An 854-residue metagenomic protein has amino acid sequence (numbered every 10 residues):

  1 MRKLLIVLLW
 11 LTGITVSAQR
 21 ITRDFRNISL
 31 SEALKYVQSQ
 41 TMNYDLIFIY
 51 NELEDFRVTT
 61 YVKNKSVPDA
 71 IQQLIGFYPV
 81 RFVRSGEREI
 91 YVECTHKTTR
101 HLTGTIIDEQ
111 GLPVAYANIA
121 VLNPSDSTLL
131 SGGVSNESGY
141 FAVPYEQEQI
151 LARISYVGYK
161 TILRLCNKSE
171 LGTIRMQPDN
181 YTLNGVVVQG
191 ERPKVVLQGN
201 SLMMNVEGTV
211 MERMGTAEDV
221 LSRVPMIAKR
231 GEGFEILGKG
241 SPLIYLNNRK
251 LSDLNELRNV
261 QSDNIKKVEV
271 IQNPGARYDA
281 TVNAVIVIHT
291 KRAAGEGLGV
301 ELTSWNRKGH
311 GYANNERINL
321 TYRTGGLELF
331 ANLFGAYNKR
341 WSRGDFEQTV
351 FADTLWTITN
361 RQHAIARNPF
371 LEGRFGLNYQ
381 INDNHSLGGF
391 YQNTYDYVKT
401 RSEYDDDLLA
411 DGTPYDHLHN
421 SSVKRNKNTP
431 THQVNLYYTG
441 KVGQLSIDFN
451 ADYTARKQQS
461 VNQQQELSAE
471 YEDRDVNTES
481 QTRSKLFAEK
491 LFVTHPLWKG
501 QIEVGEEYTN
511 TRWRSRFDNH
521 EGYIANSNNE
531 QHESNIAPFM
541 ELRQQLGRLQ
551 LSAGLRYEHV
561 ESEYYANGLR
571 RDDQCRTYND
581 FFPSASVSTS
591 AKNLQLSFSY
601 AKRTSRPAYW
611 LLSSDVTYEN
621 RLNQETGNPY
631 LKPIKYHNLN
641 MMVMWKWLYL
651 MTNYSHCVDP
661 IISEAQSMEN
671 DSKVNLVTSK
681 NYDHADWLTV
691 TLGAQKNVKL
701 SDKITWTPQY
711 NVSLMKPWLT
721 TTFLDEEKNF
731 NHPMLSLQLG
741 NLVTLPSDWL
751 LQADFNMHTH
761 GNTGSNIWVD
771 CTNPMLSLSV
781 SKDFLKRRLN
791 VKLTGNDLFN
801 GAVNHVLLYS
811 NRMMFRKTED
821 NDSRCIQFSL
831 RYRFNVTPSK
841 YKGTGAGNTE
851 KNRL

Functional and structural regions predicted by a protein language model:
V16-T98, S127-S131, R192-Q198, G231-L243: N-terminal export/assembly leaders
L34, Q38-T41, Y78, S85-T99 (+7 more regions): Short, acidic, small-residue-rich periplasmic hinge/interaction motif at the N-terminus of Gram-negative outer-membrane
I90-C94, K168-Q177, G185, A217-V220 (+4 more regions): N-terminal periplasmic accessory domains that precede and gate Gram-negative outer-membrane beta-barrel machines
S125-Y140: Short, acidic Ser/Thr/Gly-rich low-complexity loop/linker segments typical of extracellular and cell-surface proteins
A142-P144, R223-P225, R249-G275: Short acidic/polar hinge/loop motifs at secondary-structure boundaries that mediate gating or recognition
E372-D396, S421-A566, S590-Q595, L650 (+3 more regions): Face-selective signature of the C-terminal outer-membrane beta-barrel domain
L486-K490, K632, Y649-G740: Outer membrane beta-barrel strand-and-loop segments of large Gram-negative receptors, especially TonB-dependent
E530-E533, D573-R576, T604-V658, V677-T689 (+1 more regions): Outer-membrane beta-barrel signature, preferentially recognizing the C-terminal barrel domain of Gram-negative
